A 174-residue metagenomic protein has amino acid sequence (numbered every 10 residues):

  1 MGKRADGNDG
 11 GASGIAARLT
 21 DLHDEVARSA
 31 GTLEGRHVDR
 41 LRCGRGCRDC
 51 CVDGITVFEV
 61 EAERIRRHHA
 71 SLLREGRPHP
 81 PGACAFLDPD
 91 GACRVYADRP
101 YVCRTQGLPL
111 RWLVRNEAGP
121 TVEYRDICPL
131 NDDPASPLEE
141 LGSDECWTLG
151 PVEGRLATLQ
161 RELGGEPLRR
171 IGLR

Functional and structural regions predicted by a protein language model:
M1-R45, D49, T56-R174: Short loop/turn segments that flank or connect secondary-structure elements
